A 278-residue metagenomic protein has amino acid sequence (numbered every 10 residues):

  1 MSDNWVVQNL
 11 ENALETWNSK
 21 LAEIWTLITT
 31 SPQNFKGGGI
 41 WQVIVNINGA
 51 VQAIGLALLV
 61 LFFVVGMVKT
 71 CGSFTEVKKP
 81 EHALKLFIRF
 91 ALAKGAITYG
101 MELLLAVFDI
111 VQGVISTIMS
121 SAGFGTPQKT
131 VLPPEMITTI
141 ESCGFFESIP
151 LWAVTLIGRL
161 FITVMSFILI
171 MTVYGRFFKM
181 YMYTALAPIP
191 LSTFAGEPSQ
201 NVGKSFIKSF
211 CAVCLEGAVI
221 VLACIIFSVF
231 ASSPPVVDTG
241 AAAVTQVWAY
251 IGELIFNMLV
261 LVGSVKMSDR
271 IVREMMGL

Functional and structural regions predicted by a protein language model:
M1-L10, P80-G100, G203-V213: Alpha-helical transmembrane segments and their helix-start/interface "positive-inside/aromatic belt" motifs in integral
M1-L58: Binding/recognition "hotspot" determinant
E23-T26, H82-R89, S116, S120 (+4 more regions): Short amphipathic alpha-helical coupling elements at transmembrane boundaries
I44-Q52, L84-I88, L92, G175 (+4 more regions): Alpha-helical membrane-interface segments at transmembrane helix boundaries
A53-V65, F161-I162, M180: Hydrophobic alpha-helical transmembrane segments
L58-K94, L186-Q200: Hydrophobic transmembrane alpha-helix segments characteristic of membrane transport and insertion machinery
K94-L186, C224-G277: Non-cytosolic segments of integral membrane proteins
L191-K208, G240, I271-M275: Alpha-helical transmembrane segments
